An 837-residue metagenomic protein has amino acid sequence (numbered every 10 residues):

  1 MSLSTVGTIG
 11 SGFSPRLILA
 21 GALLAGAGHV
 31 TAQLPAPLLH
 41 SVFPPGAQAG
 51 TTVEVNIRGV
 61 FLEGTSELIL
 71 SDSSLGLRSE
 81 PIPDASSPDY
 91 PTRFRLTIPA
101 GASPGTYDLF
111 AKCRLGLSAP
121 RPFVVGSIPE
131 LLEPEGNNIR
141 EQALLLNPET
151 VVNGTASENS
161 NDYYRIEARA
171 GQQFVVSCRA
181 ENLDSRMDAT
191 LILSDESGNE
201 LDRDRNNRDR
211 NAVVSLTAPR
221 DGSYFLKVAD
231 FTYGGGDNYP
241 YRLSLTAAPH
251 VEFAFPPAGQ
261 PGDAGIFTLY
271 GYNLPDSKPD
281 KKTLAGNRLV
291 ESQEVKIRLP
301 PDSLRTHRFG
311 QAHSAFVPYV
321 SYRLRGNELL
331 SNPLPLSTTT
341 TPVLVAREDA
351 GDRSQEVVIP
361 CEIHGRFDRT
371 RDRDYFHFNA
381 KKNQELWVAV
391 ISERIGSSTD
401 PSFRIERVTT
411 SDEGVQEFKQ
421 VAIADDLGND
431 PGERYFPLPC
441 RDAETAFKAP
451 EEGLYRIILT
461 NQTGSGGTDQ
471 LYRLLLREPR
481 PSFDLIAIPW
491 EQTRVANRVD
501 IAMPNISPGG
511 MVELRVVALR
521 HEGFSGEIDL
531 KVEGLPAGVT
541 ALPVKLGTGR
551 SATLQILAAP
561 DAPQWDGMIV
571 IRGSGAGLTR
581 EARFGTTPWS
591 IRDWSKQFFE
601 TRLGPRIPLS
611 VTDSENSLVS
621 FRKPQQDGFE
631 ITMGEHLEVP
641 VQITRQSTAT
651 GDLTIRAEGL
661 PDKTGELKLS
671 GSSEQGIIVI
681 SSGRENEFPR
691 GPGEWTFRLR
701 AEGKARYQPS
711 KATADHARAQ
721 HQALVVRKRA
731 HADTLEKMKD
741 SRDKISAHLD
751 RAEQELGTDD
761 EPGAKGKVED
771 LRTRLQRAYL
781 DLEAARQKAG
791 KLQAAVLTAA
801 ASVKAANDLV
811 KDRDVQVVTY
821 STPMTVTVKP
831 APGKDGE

Functional and structural regions predicted by a protein language model:
P15-H29: Bacterial N-terminal signal peptides
Q33-P83, S87-P91, A100, R114 (+10 more regions): Acidic, Ser/Thr/Pro-rich low-complexity intrinsically disordered segments
F94-A102, T268, L299-P301, R305-S314 (+6 more regions): Extracellular/luminal low-complexity segments enriched in Ser/Thr/Pro
G101-D108, G236-N238, L304-V320, S398 (+4 more regions): Short glycine/proline/serine/threonine-rich loop/turn segments at secondary-structure transition edges
S118-G126, Y239-Y241, S331-T339, L471 (+2 more regions): Edge beta-strands of extracellular beta-sandwich domains
R121-P148, R325-I359, R480-L485: Predominantly extracellular/luminal regions of secreted and cell-surface proteins, especially disulfide-bonded
F123-E130, R242-A248, P335-V343, L475-P479 (+3 more regions): Short beta-strand edge segments in extracellular beta-sheet folds
T713-D812: Extended amphipathic alpha-helical heptad-repeat regions
